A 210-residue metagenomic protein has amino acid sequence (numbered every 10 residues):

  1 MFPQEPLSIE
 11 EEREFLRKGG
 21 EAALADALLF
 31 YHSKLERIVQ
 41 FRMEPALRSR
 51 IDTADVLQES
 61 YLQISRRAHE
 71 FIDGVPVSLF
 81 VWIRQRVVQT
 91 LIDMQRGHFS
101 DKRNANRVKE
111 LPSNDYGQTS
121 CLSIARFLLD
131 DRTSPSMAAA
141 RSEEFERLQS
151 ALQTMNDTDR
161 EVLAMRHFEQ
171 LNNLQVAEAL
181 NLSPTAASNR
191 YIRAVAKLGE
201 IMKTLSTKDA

Functional and structural regions predicted by a protein language model:
F2-P3, L7, F15-Q40: A short, charge-rich alpha-helical start-of-domain segment used by transcription regulators
R17-K18, F41-R48, Q58-P76, G97-H98: Sigma70-family region 2
L28-I51, R66-E70, L152, I201-T204: Amphipathic, Lys/Arg- and hydrophobic-enriched alpha-helical face
L35, G117, C121-E161, L171 (+1 more regions): Amphipathic alpha-helical segment used for protein-protein interaction
D55-L62, V77-Q89: Structural recognition of an alpha-helix C-terminal capping motif at a helix-to-coil junction
E70, V88-S120, R141, T204: Arg/Lys-rich amphipathic alpha helix in sigma70-family domain 2
L148-A151, D159, M165-F168, N173-T204: DNA-recognition helix of helix-turn-helix
T204-A210: Short, basic, alpha-helical segments at the C-terminal edge of helix-turn-helix-like DNA-binding modules
